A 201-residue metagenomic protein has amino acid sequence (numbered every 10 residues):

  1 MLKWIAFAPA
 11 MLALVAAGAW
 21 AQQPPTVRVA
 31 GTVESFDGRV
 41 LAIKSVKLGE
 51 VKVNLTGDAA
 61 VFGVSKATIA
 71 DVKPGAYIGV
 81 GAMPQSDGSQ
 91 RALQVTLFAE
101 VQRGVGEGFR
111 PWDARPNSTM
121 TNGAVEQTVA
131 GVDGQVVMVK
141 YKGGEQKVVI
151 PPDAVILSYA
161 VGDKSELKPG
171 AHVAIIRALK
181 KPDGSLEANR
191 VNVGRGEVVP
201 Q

Functional and structural regions predicted by a protein language model:
W4, A17-Q201: Short, flexible, surface-exposed loop segments at domain boundaries
A6-A16: Bacterial N-terminal signal peptides
